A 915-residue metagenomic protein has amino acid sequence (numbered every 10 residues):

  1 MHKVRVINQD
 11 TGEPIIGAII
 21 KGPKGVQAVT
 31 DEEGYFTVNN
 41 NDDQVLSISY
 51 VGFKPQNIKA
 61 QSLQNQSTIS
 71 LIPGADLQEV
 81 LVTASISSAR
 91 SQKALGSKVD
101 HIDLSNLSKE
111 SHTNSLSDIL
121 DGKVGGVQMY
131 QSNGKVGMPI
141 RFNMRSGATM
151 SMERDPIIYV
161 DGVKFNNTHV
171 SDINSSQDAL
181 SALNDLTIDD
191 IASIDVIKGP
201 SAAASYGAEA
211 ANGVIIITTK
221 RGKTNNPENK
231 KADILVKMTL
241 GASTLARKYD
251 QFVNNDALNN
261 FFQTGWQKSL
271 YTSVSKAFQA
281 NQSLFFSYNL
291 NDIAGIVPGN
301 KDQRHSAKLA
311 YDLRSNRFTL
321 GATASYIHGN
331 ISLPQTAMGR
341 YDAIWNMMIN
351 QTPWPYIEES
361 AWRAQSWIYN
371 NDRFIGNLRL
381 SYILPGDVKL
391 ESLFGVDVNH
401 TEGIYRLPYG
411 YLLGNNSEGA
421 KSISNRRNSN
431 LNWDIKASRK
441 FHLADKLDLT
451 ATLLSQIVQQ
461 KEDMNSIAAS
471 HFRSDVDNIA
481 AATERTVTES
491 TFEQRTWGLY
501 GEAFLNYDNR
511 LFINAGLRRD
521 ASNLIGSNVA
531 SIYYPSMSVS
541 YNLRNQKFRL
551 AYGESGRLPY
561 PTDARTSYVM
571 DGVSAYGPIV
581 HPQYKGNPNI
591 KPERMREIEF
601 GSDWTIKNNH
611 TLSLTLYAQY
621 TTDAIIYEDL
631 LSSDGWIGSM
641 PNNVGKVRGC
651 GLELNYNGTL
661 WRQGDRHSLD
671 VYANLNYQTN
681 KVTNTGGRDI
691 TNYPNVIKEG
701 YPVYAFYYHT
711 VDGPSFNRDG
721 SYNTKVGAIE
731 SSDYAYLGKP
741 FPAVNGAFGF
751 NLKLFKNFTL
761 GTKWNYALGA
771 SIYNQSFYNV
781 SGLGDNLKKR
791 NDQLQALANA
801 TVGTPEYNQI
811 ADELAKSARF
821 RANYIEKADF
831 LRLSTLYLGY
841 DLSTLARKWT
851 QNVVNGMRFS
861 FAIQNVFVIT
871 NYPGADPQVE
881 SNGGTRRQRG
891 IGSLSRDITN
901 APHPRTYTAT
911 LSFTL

Functional and structural regions predicted by a protein language model:
R5-P23, S49-F53, L63-S108, K223-T224: Short, acidic, small-residue-rich periplasmic hinge/interaction motif at the N-terminus of Gram-negative outer-membrane
K21-Y35, T83-E110, G137-R141, H169-S176 (+1 more regions): N-terminal periplasmic "start-of-domain" segments of outer-membrane beta-barrel proteins
T37-N39, V163-K198: Short acidic/polar hinge/loop motifs at secondary-structure boundaries that mediate gating or recognition
D118-N166, S193, A203-K223: Extracytoplasmic beta-strand/coil segments of soluble accessory domains associated with Gram-negative outer-membrane
K237, G241-N255, N642-R648, R662-P740 (+4 more regions): Conserved small-residue
L240, Q267-N289, I293-N300, R304-F374 (+7 more regions): Flexible loop and strand-edge segments within Gram-negative outer membrane beta-barrel domains
Y249-A257, M338-S360, I404-K421, K461-E489 (+6 more regions): Surface-exposed loop/turn segments flanking beta-strands in extracellular/periplasmic regions
A767-R858, I863: Extracytoplasmic gating/loop element in the C-terminal half of outer-membrane beta-barrel translocons and assembly
